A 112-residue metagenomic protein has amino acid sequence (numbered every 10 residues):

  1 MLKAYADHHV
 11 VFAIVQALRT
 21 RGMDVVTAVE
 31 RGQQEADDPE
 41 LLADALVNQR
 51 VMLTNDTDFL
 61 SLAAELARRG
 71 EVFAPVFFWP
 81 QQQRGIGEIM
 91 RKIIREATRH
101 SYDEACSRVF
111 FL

Functional and structural regions predicted by a protein language model:
L2, R21, V47-V51: Active-site beta-strand-loop-beta-strand hairpin of nuclease catalytic cores that positions key catalytic residues
L2-K3, D7-H8, F12-T20, Q33 (+2 more regions): Acidic, PIN/NYN-like endoribonuclease modules and their adjacent C-terminal/linker elements
R21-E30: Short, basic, glycine/proline-bearing loop/turn elements
V29, Q33, V47: Conserved short-loop catalytic and cofactor-binding motifs
D38, L46-E65: Acidic, metal-binding active-site segment of PIN/NYN-like and related structure-specific nucleases
